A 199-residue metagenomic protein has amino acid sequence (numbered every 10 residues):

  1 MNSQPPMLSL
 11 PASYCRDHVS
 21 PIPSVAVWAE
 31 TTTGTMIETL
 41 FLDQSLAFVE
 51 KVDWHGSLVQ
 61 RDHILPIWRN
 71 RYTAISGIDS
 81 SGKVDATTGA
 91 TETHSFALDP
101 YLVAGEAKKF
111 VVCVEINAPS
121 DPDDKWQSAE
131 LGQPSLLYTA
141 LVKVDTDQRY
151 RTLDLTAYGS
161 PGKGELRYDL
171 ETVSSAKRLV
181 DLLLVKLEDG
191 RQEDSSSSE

Functional and structural regions predicted by a protein language model:
P5-I22, S45-A47, P122: Short amphipathic, basic-aromatic surface patches that mediate peripheral association with negatively charged
P5-S9, T93, V111, L137-T139: Intrinsic-disorder/low-complexity, polar/charged segments enriched in Ser/Thr/Lys/Arg/Asp/Glu/Gln
C15-R16, T39-V49, L155-L166: Short, solvent-exposed aromatic-acidic interface loops
P23-V25, F110: Short beta-strand/loop motifs in extracellular/secreted proteins, especially within beta-sandwich accessory domains
A26-E30: Beta-strand signatures of extracellular beta-sandwich domains
T32-P122: Structured domain cores in non-transmembrane regions
P100-E199: Glycine-rich, aromatic-bearing surface loops/beta-hairpins
